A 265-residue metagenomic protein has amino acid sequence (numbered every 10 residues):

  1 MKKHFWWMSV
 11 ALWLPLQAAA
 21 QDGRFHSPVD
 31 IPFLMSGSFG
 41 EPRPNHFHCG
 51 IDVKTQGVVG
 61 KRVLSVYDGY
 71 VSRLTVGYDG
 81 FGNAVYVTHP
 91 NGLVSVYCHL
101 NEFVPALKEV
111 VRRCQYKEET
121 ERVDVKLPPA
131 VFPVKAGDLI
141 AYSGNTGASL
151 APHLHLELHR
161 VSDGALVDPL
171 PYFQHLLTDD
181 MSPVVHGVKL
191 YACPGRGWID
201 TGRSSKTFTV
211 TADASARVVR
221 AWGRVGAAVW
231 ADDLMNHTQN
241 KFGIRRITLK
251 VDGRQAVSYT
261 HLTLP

Functional and structural regions predicted by a protein language model:
M1-H4: Positively charged n-region of N-terminal signal peptides that target proteins for export
A18-V94, N101-F103, E121-R122, L127-A130 (+4 more regions): Surface-exposed, glycine-biased beta-strand/turn segments
K108-K126: Intrinsically disordered, low-complexity Ser/Thr- and acidic-rich flexible linkers and loops, especially at boundaries
P152-L158: Histidine-centered catalytic micro-motifs
V251-R254: Short strand-turn-strand beta-turns centered on an Asx-Gly dipeptide
T260-P265: Conserved small/polar residues in nucleotide/adenosyl-binding loops
